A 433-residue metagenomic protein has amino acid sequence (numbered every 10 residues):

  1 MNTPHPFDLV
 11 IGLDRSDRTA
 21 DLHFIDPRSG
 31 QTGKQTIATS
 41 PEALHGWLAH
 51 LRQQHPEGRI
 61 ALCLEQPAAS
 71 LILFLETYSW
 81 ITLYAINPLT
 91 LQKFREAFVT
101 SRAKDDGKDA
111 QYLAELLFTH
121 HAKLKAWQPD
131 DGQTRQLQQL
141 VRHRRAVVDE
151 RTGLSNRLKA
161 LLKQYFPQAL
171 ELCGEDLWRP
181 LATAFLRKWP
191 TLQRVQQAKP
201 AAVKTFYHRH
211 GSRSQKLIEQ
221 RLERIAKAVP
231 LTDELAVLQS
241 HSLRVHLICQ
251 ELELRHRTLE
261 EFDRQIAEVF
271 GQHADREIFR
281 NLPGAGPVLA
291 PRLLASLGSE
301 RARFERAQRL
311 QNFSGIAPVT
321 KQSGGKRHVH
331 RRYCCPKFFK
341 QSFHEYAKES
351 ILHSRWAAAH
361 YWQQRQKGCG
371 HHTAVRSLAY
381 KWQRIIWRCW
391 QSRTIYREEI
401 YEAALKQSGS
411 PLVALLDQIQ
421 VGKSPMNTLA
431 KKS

Functional and structural regions predicted by a protein language model:
M1-S433: A detector of single, family-specific signature residues that are central to catalytic or substrate-handling motifs
